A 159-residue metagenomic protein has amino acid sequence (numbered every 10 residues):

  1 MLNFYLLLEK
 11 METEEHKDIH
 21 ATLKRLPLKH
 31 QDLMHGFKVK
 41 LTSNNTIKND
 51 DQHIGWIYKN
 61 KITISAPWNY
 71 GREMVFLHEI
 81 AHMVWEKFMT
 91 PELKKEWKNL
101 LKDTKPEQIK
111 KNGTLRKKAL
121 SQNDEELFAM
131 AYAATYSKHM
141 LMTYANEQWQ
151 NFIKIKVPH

Functional and structural regions predicted by a protein language model:
Y5-K24, L28-H159: Active-site-flanking segments in enzyme catalytic domains
